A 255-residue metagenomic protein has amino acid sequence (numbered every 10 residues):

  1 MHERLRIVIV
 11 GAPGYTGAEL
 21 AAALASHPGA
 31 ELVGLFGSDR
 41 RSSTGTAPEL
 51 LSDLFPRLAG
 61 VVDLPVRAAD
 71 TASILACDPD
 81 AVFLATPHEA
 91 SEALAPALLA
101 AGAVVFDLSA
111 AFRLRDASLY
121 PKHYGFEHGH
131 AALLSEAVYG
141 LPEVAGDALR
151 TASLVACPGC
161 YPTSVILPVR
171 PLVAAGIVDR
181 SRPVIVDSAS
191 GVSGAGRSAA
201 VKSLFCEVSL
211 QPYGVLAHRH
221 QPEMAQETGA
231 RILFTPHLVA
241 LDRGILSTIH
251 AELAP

Functional and structural regions predicted by a protein language model:
M1-Y213: N-terminal Rossmann-like NAD(P) cofactor-binding subdomain of oxidoreductases, focused on the glycine-rich
G194-P255: Charged docking surfaces used in two-component/phosphorelay signaling
